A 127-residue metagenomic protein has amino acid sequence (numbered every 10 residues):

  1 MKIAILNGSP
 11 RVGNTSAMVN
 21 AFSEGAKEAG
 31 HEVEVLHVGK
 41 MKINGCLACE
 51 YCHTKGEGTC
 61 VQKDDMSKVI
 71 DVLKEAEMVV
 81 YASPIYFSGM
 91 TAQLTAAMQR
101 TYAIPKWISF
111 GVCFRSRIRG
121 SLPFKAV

Functional and structural regions predicted by a protein language model:
M1-H31: N-terminal beta1-alpha1 ligand-phosphate binding loop
P10-R11, M41, Y86: Glycine-/small-residue-rich active-site loops that bind phosphorylated ligands and cofactors
G13-N14, G56, G89-M90: Glycine/Thr-rich phosphate-binding loops of Rossmann-like dinucleotide-binding domains
M18-A21, A48-Y51, Q93-A97: Short, glycine/charged-enriched secondary-structure capping and boundary segments
E32-E34, T59: Conserved beta-strand segments of alpha/beta enzyme cores
L36-V38, K63: Conserved beta-strand termini and adjacent loop/short-helix elements that scaffold enzyme active sites in alpha/beta
V38-G58: N-terminal beta-loop-helix "entrance" segment that forms/cooperates in small-molecule cofactor or anionic ligand
V61-V127: Helix-loop-strand module that forms the ligand-binding subsite of alpha/beta enzymes
